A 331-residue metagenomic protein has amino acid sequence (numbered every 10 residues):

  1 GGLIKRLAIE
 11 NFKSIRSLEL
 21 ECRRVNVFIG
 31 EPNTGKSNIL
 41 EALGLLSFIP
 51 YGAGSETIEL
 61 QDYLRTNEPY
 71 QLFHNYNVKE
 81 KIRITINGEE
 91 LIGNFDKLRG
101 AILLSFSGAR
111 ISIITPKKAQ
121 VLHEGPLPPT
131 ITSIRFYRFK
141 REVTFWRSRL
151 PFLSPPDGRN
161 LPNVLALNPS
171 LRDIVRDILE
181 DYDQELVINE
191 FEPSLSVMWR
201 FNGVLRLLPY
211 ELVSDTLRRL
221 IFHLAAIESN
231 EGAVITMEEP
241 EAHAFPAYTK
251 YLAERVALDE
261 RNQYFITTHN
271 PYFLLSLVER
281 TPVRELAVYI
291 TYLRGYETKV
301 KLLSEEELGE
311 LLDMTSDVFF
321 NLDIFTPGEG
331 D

Functional and structural regions predicted by a protein language model:
G1-G2, R6, S47-V234, R294 (+1 more regions): Phosphate-coordinating catalytic segments in nucleotide- and nucleic-acid-processing enzymes
G1-I49: Pre-Walker A-like glycine/lysine-rich segment at the N-terminus of P-loop NTPase domains
I39, F245, T267: Conserved D-loop beta-strand region of ABC ATPase nucleotide-binding domains
E231-V234, R261-I266: Loop/turn-to-beta-strand initiation segments
E238-P240: Walker B catalytic acidic pair
T249-R261: Helical segment within the ABC ATPase nucleotide-binding domain
T268-Y272, L293: Conserved H-loop
L277-K299: A short helix-turn-beta junction within AAA+ P-loop NTPase domains corresponding to the substrate/partner-engaging
